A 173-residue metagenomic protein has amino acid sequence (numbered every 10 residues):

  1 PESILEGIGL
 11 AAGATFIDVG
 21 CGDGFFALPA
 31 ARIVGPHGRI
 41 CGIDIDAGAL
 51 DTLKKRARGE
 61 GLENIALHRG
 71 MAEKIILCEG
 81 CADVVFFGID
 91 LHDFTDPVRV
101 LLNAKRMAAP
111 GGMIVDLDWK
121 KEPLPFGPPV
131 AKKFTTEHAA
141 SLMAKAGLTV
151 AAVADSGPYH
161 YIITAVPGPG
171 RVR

Functional and structural regions predicted by a protein language model:
P1-T15: Conserved alpha-helix/loop element of class I SAM-dependent methyltransferases that forms part of the SAM/SAH-binding
I17-K74: Class I SAM-dependent methyltransferase SAM/SAH-binding core
E73-V85: A short acidic, Gly/Pro-enriched loop at the edge of an enzyme's catalytic core that lines a small-molecule cofactor
D83-P97: A short SAM/SAH-binding and catalytic strip from SAM-dependent methyltransferases
V98-P110: A short glycine-rich, Lys/Arg-flanked "PGG" loop and its adjoining helix->strand segment in the class I
G111-D118: Conserved beta-strand signature within the Rossmann-like core of class I S-adenosyl-L-methionine
K132-A146: Short alpha-helix
T149-R173: Core SAM-dependent methyltransferase catalytic element
